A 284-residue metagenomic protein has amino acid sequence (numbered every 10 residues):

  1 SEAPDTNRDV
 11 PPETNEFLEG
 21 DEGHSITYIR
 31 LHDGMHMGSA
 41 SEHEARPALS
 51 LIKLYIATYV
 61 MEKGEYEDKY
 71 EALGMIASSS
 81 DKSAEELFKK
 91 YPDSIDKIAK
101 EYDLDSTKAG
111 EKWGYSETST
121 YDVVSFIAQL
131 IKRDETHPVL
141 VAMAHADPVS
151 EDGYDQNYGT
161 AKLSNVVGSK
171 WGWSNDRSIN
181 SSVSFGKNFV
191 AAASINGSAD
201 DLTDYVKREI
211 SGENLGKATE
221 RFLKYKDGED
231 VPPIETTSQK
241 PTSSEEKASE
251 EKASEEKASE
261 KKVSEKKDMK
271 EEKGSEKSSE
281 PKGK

Functional and structural regions predicted by a protein language model:
E2, G34-S41, L54-A57, S78-S80: Acidic/histidine-rich, surface-exposed loop or edge segments in extracytoplasmic proteins
A3-S25, I29-M37, K90-S243, G283: Penicillin-recognizing serine hydrolase domain
L31-D33, Y70-S83, F88-P92: Acidic helix-start/capping segments at beta-turn-to-alpha-helix junctions
S39-A40, E65-Y66, S106: Short hydrophobic/aromatic segments of transmembrane alpha-helices and their interfaces
H43-E44, S83-A84, E111-G114: Conserved short-loop catalytic and cofactor-binding motifs
A45-Y66, M75, A191: Active-site SXXK
T58-Y66, D81, S125-K132: Short glycine/serine- and small hydrophobic-enriched flexible loop segments
S244-K284: Long, low-complexity, intrinsically disordered segments
